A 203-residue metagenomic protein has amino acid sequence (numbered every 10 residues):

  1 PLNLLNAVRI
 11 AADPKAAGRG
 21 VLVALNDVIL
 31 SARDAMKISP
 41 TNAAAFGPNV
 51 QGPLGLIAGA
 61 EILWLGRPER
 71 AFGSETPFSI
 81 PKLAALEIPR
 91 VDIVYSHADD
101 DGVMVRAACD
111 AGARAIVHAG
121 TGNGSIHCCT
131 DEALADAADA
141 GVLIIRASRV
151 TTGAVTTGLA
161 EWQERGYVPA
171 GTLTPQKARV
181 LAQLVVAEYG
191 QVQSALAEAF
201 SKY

Functional and structural regions predicted by a protein language model:
P1-M36, V168-L173, A195: Short, glycine-/small-residue-rich phosphate/pyrophosphate-handling segment
L2-N3, A16, N49, P89 (+5 more regions): Conserved active-site and cofactor/substrate-binding residues in soluble primary-metabolism enzymes
N6-I10, V28, P53, V103 (+3 more regions): Alpha-helical scaffold segments in soluble metabolic enzymes
G20-N26, Y95, A119, A147: Short beta-strand segments
S31-A115, T121-N123, K202-Y203: Accessory alpha-helical/coil subdomains and C-terminal extensions that flank or cap enzyme catalytic cores
G112-V117, D139-L143: Short, surface-exposed connector motifs at secondary-structure boundaries
N123-Y203: C-terminal non-catalytic interaction/assembly regions of soluble proteins
